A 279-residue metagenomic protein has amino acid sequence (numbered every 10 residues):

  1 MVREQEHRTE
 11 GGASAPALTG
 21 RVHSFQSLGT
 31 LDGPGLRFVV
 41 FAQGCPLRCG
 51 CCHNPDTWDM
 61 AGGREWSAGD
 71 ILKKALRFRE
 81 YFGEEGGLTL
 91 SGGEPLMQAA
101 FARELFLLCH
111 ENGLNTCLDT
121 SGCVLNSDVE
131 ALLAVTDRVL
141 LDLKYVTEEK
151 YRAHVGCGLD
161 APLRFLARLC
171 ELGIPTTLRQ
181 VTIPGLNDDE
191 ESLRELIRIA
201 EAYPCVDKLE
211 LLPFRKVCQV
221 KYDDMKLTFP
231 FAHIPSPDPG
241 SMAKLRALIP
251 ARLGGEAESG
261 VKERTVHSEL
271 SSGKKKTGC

Functional and structural regions predicted by a protein language model:
V2-T30, P184-C279: Auxiliary Fe-S-binding modules of radical SAM enzymes
L18, S24-Q26, T30-W66: Canonical Radical SAM [4Fe-4S] cluster-binding loop centered on the CxxxCxxC motif and its immediate flanking residues
D56-M60, R152-G158, K226-I234: Short glycine-enriched, charge-decorated loop/helix-capping segments at active-site entrances that position
E65, G156-L159, S236-P239: Short, conserved loop/turn and helix-capping segments at secondary-structure boundaries that abut family-defining
L72-E80, E84-G87, G92, L96-D224: Conserved AdoMet/S-adenosylmethionine-binding subsite of the radical SAM
